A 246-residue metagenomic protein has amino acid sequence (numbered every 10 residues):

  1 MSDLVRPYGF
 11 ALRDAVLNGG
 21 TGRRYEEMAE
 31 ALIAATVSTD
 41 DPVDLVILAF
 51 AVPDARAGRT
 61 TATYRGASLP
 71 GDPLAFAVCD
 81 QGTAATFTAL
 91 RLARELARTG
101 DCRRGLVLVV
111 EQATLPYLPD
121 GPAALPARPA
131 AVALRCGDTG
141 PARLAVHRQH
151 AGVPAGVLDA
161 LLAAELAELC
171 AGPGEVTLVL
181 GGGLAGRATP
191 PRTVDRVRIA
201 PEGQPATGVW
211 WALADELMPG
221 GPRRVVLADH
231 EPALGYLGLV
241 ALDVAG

Functional and structural regions predicted by a protein language model:
M1-F10, E30-S38, L92-R98, E111-L115: Cys-dependent condensing catalytic cores that perform Claisen condensation/acyl-transfer in fatty-acid/polyketide
M1-R23, Y117-G174, L237-G246: Condensing-enzyme catalytic core mediating Claisen C-C bond formation in acyl metabolism
T21-T39, L92, P154-A171, V209-A212 (+1 more regions): Short, well-ordered amphipathic alpha-helical segments that serve as non-catalytic structural scaffolds within diverse
R24-P70, A75, P173-A185: Conserved beta-ketoacyl condensing-enzyme motif
S38-D41, E95-R104, G137-P141: Secondary-structure boundary elements
A49-F50, L106-E111, L227-E231: Short beta-strand segments
A67-D72, F76-P116, D120: Internal, hydrophobic cores of structured domains that mediate oligomerization or house catalytic pockets within large
Q81-R98, E175-G246: Claisen-condensing/thiolase-fold acyl-transfer catalytic domains that form or cleave C-C bonds in fatty acid
